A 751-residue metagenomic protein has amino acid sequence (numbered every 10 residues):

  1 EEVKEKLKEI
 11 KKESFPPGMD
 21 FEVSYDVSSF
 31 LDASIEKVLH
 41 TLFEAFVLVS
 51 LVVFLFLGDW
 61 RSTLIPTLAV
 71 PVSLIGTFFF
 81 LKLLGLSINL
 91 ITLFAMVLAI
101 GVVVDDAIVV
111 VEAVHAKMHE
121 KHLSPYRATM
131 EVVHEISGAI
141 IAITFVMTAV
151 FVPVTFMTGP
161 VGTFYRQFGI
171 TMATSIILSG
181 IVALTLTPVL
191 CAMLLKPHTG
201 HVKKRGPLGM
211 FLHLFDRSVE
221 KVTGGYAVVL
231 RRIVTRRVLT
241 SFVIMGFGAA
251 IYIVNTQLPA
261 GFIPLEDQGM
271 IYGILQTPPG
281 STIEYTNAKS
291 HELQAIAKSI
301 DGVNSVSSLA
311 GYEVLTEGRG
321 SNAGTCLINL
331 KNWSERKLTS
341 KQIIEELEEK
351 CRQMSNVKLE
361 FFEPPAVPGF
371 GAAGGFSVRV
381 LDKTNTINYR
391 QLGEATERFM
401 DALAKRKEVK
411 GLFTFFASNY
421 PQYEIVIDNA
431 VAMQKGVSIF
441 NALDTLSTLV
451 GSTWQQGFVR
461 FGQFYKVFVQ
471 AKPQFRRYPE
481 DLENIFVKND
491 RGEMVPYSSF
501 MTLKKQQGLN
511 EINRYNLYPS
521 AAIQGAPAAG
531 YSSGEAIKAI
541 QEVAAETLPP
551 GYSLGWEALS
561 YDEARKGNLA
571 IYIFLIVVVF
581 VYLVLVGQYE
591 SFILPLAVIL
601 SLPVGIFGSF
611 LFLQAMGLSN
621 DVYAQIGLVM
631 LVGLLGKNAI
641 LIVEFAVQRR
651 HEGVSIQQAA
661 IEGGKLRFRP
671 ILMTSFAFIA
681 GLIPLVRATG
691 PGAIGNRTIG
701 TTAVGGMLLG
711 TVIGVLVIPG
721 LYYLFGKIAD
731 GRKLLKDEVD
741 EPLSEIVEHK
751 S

Functional and structural regions predicted by a protein language model:
E1-F21, S241, I253, Y272 (+7 more regions): Surface-exposed amphipathic alpha-helical segments in non-transmembrane regions that serve as interaction surfaces
V3, S34, V49, T67 (+33 more regions): Residue-level signature of catalytic and energy-coupling elements of molecular machines, predominantly ATP/GTP-dependent
K6-L48, F80, I88, P550-I573 (+2 more regions): Membrane-helix entry/capping segments
S24, L31, I35, V111 (+5 more regions): Helix-loop junctions and hydrophobic alpha-helical segments within the transmembrane domains of large membrane
V47-A116, F156, T174, V182 (+4 more regions): Hydrophobic transmembrane alpha-helices and their membrane-interface caps in long multi-pass transport proteins
L86, T155-F164, S241, M245-S281 (+4 more regions): Transmembrane helices with small-residue packing motifs
I100-V114, S137-F156, T163-L212, C326 (+7 more regions): Transmembrane alpha-helices and their membrane-interface boundaries in multi-pass membrane transporters and channels
I136, G206-I263, Q353, K665 (+1 more regions): Signature of alpha-helical transmembrane segments and their immediate interfacial
